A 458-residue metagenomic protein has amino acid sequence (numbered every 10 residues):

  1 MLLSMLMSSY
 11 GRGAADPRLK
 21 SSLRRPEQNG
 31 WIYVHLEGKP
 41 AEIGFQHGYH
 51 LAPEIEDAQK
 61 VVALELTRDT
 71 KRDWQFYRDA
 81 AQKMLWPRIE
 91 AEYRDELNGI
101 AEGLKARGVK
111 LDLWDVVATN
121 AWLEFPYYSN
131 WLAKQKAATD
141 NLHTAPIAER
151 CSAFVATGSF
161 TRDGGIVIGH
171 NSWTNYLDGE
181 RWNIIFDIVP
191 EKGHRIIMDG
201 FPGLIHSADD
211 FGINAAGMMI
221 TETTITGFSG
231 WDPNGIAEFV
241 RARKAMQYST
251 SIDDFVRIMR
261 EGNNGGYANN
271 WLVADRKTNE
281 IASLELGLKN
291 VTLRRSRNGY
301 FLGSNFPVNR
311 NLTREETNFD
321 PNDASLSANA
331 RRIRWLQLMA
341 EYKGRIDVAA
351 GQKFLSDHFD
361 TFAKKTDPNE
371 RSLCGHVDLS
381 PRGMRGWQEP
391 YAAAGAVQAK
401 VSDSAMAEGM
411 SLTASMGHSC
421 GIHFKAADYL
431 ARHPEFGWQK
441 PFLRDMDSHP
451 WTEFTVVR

Functional and structural regions predicted by a protein language model:
M1-S8: Bacterial N-terminal signal peptides
Y10-D253, R260-G266, L272-R295, A324-R458: N-terminal mature-domain region immediately after signal-peptide cleavage in secreted/organellar precursors
E280-N318: A cross-kingdom feature marking charged/low-complexity
T313-N329: Long amphipathic alpha-helical coiled-coil segments
